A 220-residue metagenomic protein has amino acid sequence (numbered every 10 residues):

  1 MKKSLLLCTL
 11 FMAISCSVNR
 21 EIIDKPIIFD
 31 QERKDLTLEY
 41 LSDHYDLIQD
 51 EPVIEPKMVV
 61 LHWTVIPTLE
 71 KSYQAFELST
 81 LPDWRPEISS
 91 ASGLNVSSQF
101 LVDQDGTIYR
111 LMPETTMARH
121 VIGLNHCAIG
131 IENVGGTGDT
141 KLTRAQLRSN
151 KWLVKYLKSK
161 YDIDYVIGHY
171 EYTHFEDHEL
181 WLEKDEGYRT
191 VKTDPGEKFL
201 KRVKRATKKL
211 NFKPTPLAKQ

Functional and structural regions predicted by a protein language model:
S4-A13: Sec-dependent N-terminal signal peptides
C16-H120: N-terminal catalytic cores of peptidoglycan-degrading enzymes
C16-L38, T137-Q220: Basic/polar, cationic surfaces and motifs that engage anionic cell-wall and phosphate/carboxylate ligands
L47-I48, S97-S98, G135-R144: Second-shell loop/turn segments in exported
W63, N133, Y170: Residues immediately flanking
L101, G130-E132: Conserved beta-strand segments that form the floor/walls of ligand-binding pockets within enzyme and binding domains
I122-G130: Short coil-to-beta-strand
